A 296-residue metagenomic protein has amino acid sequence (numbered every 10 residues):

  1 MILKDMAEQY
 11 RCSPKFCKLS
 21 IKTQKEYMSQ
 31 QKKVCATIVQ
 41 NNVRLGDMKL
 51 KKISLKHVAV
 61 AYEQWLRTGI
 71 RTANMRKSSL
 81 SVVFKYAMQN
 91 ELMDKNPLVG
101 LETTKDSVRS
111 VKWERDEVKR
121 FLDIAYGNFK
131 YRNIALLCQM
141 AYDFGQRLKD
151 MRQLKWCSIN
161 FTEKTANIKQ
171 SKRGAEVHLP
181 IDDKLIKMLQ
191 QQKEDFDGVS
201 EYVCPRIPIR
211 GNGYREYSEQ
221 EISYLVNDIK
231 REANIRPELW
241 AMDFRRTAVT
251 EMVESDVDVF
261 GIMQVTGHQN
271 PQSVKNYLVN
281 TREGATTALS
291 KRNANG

Functional and structural regions predicted by a protein language model:
E8-K22, K32-R109, D123-I124: N-terminal core-binding DNA-recognition domain of tyrosine recombinases/integrases
K51, M93-K95, K105-D123, R173-D183 (+1 more regions): DNA breakage-rejoining catalytic core of tyrosine-based enzymes
I70, A125-F129, F144, L179 (+3 more regions): Short, basic (Lys/Arg/His-rich) helix/loop patches that form interaction surfaces in the mid-to-C-terminal regions
N74, M93, V99-L148, R152 (+1 more regions): Basic, Lys/Arg- and aromatic-enriched nucleic-acid-binding interface segment
K112, Q170-G174, V259, T266-K291: Catalytic-site neighborhood detector that most strongly recognizes the C-terminal catalytic loop/helix of tyrosine
S158-T165, R236-P237, V257-Y277: Short, polar N-cap/turn motifs at the start of nucleic acid-interacting alpha helices
S171-Q191, S200-N227: C-terminal catalytic core of Y-nucleophile DNA break-rejoin enzymes
I207-G211, K291-G296: C-terminal secondary-structure termini that scaffold catalytic or DNA-interacting sites
